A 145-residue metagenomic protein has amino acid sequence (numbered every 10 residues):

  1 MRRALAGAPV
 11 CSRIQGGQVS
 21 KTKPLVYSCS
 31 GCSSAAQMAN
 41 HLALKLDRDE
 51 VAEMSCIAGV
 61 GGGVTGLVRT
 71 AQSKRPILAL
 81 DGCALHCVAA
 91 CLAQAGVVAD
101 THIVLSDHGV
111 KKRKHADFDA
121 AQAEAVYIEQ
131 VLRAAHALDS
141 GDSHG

Functional and structural regions predicted by a protein language model:
R2-G145: Iron-sulfur-associated redox domains of electron-transfer enzymes in respiratory and anaerobic energy metabolism
